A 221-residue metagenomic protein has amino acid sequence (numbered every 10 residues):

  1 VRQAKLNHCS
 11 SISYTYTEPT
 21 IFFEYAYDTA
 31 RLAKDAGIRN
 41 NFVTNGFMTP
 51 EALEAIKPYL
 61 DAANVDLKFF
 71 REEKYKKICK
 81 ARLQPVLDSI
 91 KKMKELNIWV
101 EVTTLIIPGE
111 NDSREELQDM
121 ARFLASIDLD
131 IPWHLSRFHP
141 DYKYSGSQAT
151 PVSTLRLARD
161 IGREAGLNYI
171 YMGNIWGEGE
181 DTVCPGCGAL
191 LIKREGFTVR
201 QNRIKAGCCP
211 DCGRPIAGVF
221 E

Functional and structural regions predicted by a protein language model:
V1-S153, I161: Conserved AdoMet/S-adenosylmethionine-binding subsite of the radical SAM
E110, R114-E221: Auxiliary Fe-S-binding modules of radical SAM enzymes
